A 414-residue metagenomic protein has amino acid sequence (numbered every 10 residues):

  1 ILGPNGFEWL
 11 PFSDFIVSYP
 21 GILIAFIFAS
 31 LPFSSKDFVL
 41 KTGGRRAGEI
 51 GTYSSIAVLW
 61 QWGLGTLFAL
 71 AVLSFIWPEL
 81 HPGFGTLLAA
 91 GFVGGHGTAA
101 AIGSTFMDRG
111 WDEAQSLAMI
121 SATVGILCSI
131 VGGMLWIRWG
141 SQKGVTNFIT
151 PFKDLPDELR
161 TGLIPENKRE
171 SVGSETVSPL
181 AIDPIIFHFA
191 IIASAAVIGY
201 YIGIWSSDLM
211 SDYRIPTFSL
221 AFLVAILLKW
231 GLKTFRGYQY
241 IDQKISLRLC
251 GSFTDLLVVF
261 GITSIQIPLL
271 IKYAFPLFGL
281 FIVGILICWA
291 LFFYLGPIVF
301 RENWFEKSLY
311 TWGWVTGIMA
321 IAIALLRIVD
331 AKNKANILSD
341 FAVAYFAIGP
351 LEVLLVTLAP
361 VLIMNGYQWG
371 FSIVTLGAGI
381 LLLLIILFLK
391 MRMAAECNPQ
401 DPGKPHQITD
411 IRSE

Functional and structural regions predicted by a protein language model:
I1-N5, S13-R45, L223-L232, R248-I271 (+1 more regions): Hydrophobic transmembrane alpha-helices of secondary-active transporters and Na+-translocating membrane complexes
G6, S18, A71, Y200-K244: Flexible hinge motifs at transmembrane-helix junctions and intramembrane kinks/re-entrant loops in multi-pass membrane
S13-F28, P82-A89, D212-V224, L249 (+3 more regions): Structural signature of hydrophobic alpha-helical transmembrane segments
P20, D37-L70, F189, R248 (+3 more regions): Entry/N-cap segments of selected transmembrane alpha helices and their immediately preceding amphipathic helices
S34-G48, L73-P82, S104-S116, S141-T150 (+3 more regions): Juxtamembrane helix-boundary/capping and inter-helix hinge elements in multi-pass membrane proteins
F68, W77-E113, L117, W136 (+2 more regions): Alpha-helical membrane segments and immediately flanking helix-loop junctions that form or couple to the substrate/ion
W139-I186, K233-Q239, M391-E414: Intrinsically disordered, low-complexity non-transmembrane regions of multi-pass membrane transporters
F260, I267, F281-R392: C-terminal transmembrane helix pair
